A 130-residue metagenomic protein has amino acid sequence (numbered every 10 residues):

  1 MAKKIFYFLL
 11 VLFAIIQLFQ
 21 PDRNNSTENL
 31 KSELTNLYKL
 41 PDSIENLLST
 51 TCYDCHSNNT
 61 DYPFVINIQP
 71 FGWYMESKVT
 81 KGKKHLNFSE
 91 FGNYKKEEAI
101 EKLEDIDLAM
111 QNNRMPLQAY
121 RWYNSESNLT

Functional and structural regions predicted by a protein language model:
M1-Y38: Post-cleavage N-terminal segment of exported redox proteins
F19-Q20, L40, S49, E76-T80 (+1 more regions): Short, compositionally biased low-complexity segments
L37-E45, D61: Start-of-domain marker
L48-N59: The canonical Cys-X-X-Cys-His
Y62-E76: Acidic helix-start/capping segments at beta-turn-to-alpha-helix junctions
W73-W122: Extracytoplasmic electron-transfer domains, predominantly the class I c-type cytochrome c fold
E126-T130: Short, exposed beta-strand-loop hairpins at the edges of beta-sheets in extracellular/periplasmic proteins
